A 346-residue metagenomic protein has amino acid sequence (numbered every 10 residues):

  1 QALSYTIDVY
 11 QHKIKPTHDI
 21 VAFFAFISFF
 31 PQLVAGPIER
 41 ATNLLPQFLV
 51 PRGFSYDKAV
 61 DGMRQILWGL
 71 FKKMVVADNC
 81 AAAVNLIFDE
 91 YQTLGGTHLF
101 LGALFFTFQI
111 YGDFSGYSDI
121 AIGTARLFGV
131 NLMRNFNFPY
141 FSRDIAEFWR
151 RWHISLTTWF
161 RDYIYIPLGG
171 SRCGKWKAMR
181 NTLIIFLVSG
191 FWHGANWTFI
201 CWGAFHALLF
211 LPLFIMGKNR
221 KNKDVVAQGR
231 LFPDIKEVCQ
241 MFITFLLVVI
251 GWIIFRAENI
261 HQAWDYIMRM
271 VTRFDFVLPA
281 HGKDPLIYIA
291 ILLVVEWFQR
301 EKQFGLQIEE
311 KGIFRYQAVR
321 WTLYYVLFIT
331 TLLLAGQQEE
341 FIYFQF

Functional and structural regions predicted by a protein language model:
A2-Q345: Membrane-embedded transmembrane alpha-helical bundles that form the catalytic cores of multi-pass lipid-modifying
